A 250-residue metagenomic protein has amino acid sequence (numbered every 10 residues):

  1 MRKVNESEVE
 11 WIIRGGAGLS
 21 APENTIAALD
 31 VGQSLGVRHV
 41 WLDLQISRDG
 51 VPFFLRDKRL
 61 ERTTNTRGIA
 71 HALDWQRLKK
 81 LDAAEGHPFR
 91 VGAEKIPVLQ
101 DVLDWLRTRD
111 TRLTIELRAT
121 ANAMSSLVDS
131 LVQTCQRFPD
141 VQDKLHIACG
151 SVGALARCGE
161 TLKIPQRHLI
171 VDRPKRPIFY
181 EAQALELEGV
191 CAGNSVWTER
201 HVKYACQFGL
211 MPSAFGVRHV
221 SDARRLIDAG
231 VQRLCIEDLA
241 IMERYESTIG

Functional and structural regions predicted by a protein language model:
M1-G250: Phosphate-group recognition and catalysis centered on beta-loop-alpha active-site segments
